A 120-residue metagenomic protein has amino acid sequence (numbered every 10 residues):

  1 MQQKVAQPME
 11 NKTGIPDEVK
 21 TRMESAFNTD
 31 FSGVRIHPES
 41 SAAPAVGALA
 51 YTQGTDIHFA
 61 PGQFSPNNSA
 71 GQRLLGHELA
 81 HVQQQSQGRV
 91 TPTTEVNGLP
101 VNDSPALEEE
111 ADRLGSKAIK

Functional and structural regions predicted by a protein language model:
M1-K120: Juxtamembrane/interface and other helix-to-disorder boundary residues and their adjoining low-complexity tails
